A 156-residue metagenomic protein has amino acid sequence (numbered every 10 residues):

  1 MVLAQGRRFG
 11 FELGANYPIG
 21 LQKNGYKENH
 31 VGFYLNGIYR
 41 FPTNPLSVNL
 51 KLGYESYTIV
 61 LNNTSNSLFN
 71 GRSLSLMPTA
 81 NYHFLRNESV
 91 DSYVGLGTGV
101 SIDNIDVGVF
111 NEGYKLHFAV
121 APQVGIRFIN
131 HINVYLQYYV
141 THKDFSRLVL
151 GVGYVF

Functional and structural regions predicted by a protein language model:
L3-P42, S47, D91, L148-F156: Short glycine/proline- and aromatic-enriched beta-strand/turn motifs that initiate or cap beta-hairpins
R7-F9, K27-F33, N70-L76, V90 (+2 more regions): Residues that define the transmembrane beta-barrel architecture of outer-membrane proteins
A15-L21, F41, L52-T58, N70 (+5 more regions): Transmembrane beta-strands of outer-membrane beta-barrel pores
K23-N29, I59-S67, N104-E112, D144-G151: Outer-membrane beta-barrel translocator domains and adjoining extracellular loop/strand segments of Gram-negative
N44-V48, N87-V90, I126-V134: Repeated loop/turn-to-beta-strand initiation elements of outer-membrane beta-barrel proteins
N49-K51, M77, Y93-G97, Q137: Outer-envelope exported proteins of Gram-negative bacteria
V60-D91: Helix-adjacent hinge/juxtasegments
D106-F156: A generic hydrophobic-segment detector
